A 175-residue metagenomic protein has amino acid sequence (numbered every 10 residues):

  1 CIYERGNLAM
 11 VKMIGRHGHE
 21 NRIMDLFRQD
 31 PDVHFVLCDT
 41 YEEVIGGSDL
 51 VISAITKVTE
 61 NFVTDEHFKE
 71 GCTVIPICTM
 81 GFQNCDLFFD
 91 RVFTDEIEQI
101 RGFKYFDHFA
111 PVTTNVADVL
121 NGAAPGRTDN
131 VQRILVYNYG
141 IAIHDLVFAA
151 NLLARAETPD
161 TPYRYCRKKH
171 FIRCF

Functional and structural regions predicted by a protein language model:
C1-E4, A154: Short, well-ordered alpha-helices that flank and scaffold nucleotide-derived cofactor binding pockets
Y3-Q29: NAD(P)-binding Rossmann-fold cofactor-contacting core
L8-M10, G71, F89, Q132: A general structural motif
M10, H34-V36, I134: Conserved beta-strand segments of alpha/beta enzyme cores
G18, G81, G140: Short, glycine/serine-rich, charged loops/turns that create anion-binding and catalytic segments at active sites
N21-T56, R155-F175: Charge-rich, low-complexity terminal tails
D32-D107: Rossmann-like adenosine-cofactor binding region
C85-F175: Adenosine-phosphate binding glycine-rich loop
